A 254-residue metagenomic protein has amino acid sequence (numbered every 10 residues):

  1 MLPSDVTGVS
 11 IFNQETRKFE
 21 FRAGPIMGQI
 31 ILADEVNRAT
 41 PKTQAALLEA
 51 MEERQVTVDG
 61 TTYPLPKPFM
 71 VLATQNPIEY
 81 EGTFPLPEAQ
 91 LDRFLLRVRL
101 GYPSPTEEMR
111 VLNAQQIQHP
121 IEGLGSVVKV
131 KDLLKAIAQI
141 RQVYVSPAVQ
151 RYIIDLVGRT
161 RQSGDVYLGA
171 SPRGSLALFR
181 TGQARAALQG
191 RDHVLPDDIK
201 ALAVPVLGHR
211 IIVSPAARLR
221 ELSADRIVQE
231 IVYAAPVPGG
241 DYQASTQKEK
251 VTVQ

Functional and structural regions predicted by a protein language model:
M1-E15: AAA+/P-loop NTPase substrate/partner-engagement loops
S4, A45-E49, L72, A89-D92 (+9 more regions): Solvent-exposed alpha-helical segments within well-ordered globular domains of core cellular machineries
F12-L32: Conserved alpha-helical scaffold flanking the Walker A/P-loop in AAA+ ATPase domains
N13-K18, A39, T43, M51-V143 (+1 more regions): Canonical AAA+ ATPase core
E15-F19, Q55-D59, G82, G164-Y167 (+2 more regions): Active-site phosphate-binding and catalytic loops of NTP-dependent enzymes
D34-E35, A46: Walker B catalytic acidic pair
G123-S175: Conserved AAA+ ATPase small/helical "lid" subdomain
Q162-Q254: C-terminal engagement/docking regions of AAA+ P-loop ATPases
